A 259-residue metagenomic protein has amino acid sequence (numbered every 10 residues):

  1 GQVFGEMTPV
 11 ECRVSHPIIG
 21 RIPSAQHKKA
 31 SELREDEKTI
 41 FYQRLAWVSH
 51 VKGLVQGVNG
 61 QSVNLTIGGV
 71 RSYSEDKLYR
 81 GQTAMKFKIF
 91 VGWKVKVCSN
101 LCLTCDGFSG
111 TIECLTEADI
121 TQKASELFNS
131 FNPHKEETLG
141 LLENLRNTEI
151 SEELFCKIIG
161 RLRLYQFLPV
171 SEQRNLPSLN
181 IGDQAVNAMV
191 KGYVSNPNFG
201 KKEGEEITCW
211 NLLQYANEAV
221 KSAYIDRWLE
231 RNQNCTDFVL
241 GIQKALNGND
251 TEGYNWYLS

Functional and structural regions predicted by a protein language model:
G1-Q2: Charge-rich, low-complexity N-terminal segments
G5-S259: Intrinsically disordered, low-complexity regions enriched in serine/threonine
